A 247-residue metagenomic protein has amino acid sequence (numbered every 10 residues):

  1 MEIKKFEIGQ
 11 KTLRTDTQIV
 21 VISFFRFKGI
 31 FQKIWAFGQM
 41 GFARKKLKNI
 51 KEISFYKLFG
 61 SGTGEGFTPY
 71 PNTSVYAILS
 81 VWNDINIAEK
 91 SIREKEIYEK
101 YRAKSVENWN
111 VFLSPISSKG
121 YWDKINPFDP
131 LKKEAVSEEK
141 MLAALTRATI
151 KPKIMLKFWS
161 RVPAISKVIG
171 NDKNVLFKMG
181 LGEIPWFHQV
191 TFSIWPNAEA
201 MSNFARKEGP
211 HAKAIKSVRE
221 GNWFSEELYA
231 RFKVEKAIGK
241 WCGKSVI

Functional and structural regions predicted by a protein language model:
M1-Y76, I85-S91, K104-V190, A200-G209 (+1 more regions): Short S/T/G/P-rich N-terminal loop/turn motif that feeds into the first structured element of a domain
L79: Short beta-strand-to-loop acidic/aromatic patch adjacent to the donor-nucleotide binding site
E96-A103, A212-K213: A common structural junction motif
I215-G221: C-terminal end-helix/capping segment
F224: An exposed tryptophan-centered "aromatic clamp" motif
